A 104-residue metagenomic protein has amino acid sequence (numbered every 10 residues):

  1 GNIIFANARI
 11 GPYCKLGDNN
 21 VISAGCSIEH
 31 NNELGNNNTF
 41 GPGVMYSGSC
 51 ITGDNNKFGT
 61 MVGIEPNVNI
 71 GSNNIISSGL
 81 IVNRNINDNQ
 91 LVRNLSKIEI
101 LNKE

Functional and structural regions predicted by a protein language model:
N2-I100: Structural signal for interior beta-strand "rungs" in well-ordered beta-sheet cores of soluble enzyme domains
